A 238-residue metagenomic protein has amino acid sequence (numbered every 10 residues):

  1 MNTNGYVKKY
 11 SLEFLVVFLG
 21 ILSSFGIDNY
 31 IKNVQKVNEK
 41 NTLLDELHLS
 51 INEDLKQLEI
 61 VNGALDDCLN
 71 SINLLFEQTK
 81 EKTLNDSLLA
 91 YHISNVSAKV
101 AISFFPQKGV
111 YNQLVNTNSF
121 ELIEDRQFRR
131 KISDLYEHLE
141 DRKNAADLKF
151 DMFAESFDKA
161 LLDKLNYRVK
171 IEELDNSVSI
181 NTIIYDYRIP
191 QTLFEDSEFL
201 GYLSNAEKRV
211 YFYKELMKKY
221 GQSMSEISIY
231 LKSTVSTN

Functional and structural regions predicted by a protein language model:
M1-N4, K8, N29-N238: Long, hydrophobic alpha-helical segments that serve as membrane-spanning/inserting helices
E13-G26: Hydrophobic membrane-insertion alpha-helices, especially the h-region of bacterial N-terminal signal peptides
